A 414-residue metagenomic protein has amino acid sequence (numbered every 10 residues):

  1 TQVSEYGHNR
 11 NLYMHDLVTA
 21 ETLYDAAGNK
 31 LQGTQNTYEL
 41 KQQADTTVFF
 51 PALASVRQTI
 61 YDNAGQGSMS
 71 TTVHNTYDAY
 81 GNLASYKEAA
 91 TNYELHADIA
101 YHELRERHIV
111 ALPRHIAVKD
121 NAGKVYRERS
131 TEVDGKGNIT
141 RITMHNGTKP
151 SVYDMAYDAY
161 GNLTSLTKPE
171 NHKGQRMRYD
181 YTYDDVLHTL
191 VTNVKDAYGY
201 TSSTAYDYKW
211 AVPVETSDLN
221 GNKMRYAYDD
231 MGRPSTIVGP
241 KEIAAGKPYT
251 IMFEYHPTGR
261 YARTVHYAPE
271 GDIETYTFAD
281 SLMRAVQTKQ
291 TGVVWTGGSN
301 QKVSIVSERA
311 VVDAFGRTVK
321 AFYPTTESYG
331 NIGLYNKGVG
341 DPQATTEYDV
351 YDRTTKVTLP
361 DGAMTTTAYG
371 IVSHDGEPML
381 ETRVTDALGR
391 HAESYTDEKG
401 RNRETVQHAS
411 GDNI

Functional and structural regions predicted by a protein language model:
T1-T76, G81-I414: Beta-strand elements of repeat-based all-beta scaffolds
